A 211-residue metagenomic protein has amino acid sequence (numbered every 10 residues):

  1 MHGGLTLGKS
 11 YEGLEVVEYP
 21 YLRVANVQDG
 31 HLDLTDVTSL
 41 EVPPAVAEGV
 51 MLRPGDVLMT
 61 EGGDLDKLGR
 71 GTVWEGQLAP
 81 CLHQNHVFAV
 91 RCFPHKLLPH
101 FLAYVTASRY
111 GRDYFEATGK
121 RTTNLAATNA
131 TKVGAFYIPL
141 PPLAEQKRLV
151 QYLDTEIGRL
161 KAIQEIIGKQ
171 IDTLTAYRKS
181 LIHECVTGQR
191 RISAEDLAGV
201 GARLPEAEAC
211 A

Functional and structural regions predicted by a protein language model:
M1-Y11, P20, A25-V57, R203-E206: Sequence-specific dsDNA recognition surfaces
L7, P80-F88, K120-K147: A short glycine-rich beta-alpha junction/loop motif
G8, V46, T122, R159 (+1 more regions): Short, solvent-exposed loop/turn positions at domain surfaces that link secondary-structure elements or cap domain
R23-V24, E48-A107, L125-N129: A short beta-sheet element
V24, V42, C92, I138-L140: Hydrophobic residues in beta-strands and at strand termini
V27-Q28, L65, R112: Active-site/binding-pocket entry motifs
L40-E41, V46-A47, Q77, T123 (+1 more regions): A structural connector/turn signal
D113, P139-A211: Amphipathic alpha-helical coiled-coil/heptad-repeat segments
